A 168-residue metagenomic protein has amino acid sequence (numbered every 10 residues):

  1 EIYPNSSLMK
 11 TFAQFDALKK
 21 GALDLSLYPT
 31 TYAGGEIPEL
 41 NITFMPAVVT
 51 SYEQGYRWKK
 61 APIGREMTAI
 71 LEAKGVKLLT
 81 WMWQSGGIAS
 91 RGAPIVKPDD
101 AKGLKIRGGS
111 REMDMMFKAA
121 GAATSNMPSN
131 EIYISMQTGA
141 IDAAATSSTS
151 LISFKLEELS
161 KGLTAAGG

Functional and structural regions predicted by a protein language model:
E1-Q54, P62-G168: N-terminal secretory/targeting leader peptides
R57: Short beta-strand-centered segments that line the small-molecule binding cleft or hinge of alpha/beta clamshell
